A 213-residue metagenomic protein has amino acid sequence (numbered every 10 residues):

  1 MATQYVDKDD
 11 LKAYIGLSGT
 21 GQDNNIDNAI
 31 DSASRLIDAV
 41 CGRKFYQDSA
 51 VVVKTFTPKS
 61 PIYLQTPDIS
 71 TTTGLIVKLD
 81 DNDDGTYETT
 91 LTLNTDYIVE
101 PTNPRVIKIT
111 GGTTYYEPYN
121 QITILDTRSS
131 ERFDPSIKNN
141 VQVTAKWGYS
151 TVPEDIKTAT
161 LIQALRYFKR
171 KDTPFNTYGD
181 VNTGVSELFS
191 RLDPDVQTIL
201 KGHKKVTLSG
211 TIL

Functional and structural regions predicted by a protein language model:
M1-L213: Divalent metal-cofactor coordination and adjacent catalytic microenvironments
